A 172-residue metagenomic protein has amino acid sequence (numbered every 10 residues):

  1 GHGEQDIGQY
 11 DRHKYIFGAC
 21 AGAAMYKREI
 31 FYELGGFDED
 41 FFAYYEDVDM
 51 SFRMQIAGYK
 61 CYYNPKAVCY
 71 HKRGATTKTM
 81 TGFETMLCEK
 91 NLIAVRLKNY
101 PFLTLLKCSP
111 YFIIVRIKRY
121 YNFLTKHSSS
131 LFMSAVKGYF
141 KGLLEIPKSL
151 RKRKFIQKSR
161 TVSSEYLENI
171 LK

Functional and structural regions predicted by a protein language model:
G1-F42, V48, A57: Acidic/His-rich active-site region of diverse nucleotide-sugar glycosyltransferases
Q5-I16, L150-K172: Glycine-rich phosphate/pyrophosphate-binding loop and adjacent beta-alpha nucleotide/cofactor-binding cores
C20, F52, P65: A cytosolic small-molecule/anion-sensing beta-strand core signal
G36, Y44-Y45, C69, I114: Alpha-helical architecture
D49-R53, C69: Short active-site alpha-helical segment characteristic of glycosyltransferases and processive polysaccharide synthases
A57-R153, S159, S164: Active-site-adjacent helix/loop segment of glycosyltransferases that harbors family-specific signature motifs
